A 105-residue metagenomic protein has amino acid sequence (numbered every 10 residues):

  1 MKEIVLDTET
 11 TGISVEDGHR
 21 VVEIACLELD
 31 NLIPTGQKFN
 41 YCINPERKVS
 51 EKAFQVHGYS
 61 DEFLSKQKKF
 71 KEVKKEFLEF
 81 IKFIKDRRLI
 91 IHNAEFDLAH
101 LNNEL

Functional and structural regions predicted by a protein language model:
M1-E104: Conserved non-catalytic scaffold segment of RNase H-like nuclease domains
